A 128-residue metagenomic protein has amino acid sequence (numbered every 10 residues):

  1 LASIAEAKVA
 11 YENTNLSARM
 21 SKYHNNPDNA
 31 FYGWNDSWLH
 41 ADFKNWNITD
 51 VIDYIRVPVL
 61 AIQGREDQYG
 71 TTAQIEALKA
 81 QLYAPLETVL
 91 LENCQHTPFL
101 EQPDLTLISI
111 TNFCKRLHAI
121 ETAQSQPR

Functional and structural regions predicted by a protein language model:
L1-A18: Flexible "cap/lid" loop of the alpha/beta hydrolase fold
L16-N35: Short glycine/proline- and acidic residue-enriched helix-loop micro-motifs that form flexible lids or anion-recognition
W34-V51: Active-site nucleophile elbow and catalytic-triad environment of alpha/beta-hydrolase enzymes
I52-R56, A80-Y83: Short, conserved loop/helix-junction motifs that constitute active-site signature segments in enzyme catalytic cores
I55, A61-Q63, D67: Short beta-strand/loop motif that positions the catalytic acidic residue of the alpha/beta-hydrolase fold
Q68-Q74: Conserved alpha/beta-hydrolase "acid-adjacent" motif
E76-A80, D104: Active-site phosphate/pyrophosphate- and oxyanion-stabilizing loops and adjacent acidic/basic residues in soluble
P85-R128: Catalytic active-site module of serine/aspartate enzymes centered on a nucleophile-bearing elbow/loop
